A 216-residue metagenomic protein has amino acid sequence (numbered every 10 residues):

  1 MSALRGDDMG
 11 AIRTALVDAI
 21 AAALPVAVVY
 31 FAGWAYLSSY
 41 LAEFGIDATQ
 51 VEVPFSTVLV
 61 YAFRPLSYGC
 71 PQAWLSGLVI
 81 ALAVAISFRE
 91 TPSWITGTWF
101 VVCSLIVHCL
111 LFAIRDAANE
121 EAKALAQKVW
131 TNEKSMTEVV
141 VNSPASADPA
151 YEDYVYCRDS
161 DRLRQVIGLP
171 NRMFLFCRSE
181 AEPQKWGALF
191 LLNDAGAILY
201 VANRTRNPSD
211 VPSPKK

Functional and structural regions predicted by a protein language model:
M1-G10, L163, S213-K216: Polar low-complexity intrinsically disordered regions
S2-S104: N-terminal first transmembrane alpha-helix
A11, A21, Q50, N119 (+3 more regions): Low-complexity, compositionally biased segments
R64-A81, K123-A126, S146-D161: Juxtamembrane/interfacial segments around transmembrane helices
V107-K134: Hydrophobic alpha-helical transmembrane segments in integral membrane proteins
K128-K216: Terminal membrane-proximal soluble interaction domains of membrane-associated proteins
